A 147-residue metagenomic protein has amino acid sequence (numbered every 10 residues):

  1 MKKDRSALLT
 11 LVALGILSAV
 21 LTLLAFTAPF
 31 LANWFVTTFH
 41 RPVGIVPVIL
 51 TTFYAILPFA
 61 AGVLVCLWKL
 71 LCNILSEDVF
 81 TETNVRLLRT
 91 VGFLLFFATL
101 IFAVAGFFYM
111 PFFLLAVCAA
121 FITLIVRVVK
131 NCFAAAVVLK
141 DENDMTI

Functional and structural regions predicted by a protein language model:
M1-S18: Alpha-helical transmembrane segments and their helix-start/interface "positive-inside/aromatic belt" motifs in integral
L14-A25, A60-C66, F96-F102: Helical transmembrane-bundle signal
L24-A60: Membrane-helix boundary elements
A61-E82: Membrane-helix interface/capping segments
L67-I74, I125-I147: Cytosolic juxtamembrane helix at the C-terminal end of the final transmembrane segment
V79-V91: Short, amphipathic, aromatic/basic-enriched membrane-interface segments that mark the entry/exit of transmembrane
R89-F112: Hydrophobic alpha-helical transmembrane segments of integral membrane proteins
G106-C132: Alpha-helical membrane-associated segments of multi-pass integral membrane proteins
